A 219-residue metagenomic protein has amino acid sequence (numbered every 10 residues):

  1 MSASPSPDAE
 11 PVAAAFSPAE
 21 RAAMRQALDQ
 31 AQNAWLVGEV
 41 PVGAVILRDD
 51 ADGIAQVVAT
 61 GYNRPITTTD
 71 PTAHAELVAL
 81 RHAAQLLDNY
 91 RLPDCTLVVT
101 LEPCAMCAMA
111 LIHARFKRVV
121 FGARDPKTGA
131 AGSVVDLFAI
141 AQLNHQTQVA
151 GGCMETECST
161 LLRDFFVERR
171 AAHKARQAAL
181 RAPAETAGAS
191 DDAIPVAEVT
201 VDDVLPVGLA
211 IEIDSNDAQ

Functional and structural regions predicted by a protein language model:
M1-A34, M109-Q219: Zinc-dependent deaminase
A19, V40-V42: Short loop/turn microsegments at loop-to-beta-strand junctions
V42-D52: Short beta-strand scaffold segments in enzyme catalytic cores
R48, V99, A123: Residues that line or immediately flank small-molecule/substrate-binding pockets and catalytic motifs
V58-A59: A structural microfeature
P65-V78: A short, polar/charged loop-to-alpha-helix boundary motif
N89-L101: Immediate flanking context of iron-sulfur cluster ligation sites
